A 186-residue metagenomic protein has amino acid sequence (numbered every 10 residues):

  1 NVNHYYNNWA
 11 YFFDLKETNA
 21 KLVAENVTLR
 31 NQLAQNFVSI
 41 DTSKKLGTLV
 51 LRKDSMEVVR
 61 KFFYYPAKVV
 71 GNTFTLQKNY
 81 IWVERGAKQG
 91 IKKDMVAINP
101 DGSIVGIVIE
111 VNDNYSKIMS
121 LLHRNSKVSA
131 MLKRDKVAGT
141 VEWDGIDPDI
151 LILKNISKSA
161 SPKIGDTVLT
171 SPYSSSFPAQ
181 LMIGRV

Functional and structural regions predicted by a protein language model:
N1-E17, K21-V23, T28-V38, T42-R185: A secondary-structure micro-motif
